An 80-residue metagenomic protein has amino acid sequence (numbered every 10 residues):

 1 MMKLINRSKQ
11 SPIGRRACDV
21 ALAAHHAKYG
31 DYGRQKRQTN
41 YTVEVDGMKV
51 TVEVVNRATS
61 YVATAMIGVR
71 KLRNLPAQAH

Functional and structural regions predicted by a protein language model:
M1-K9, A77-H80: Short intrinsically disordered terminal tails
L4, A17, A23-A24, Q38 (+4 more regions): Intrinsically disordered, low-complexity peptide-like regions
R7-D31: Short, non-transmembrane alpha-helical segments in secretory-pathway proteins
G14, D19, A58-H80: Ampiphathic alpha-helical segments that act as solvent-exposed interaction surfaces
Y29-K71: Acidic, low-complexity, intrinsically disordered interaction modules
